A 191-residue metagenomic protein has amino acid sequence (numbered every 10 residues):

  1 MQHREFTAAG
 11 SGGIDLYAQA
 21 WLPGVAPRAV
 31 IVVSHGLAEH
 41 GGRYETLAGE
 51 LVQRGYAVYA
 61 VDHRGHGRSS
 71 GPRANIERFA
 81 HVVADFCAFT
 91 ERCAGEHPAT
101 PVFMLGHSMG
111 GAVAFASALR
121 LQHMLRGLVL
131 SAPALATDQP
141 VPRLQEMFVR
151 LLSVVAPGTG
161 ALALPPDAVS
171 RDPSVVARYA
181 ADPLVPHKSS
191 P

Functional and structural regions predicted by a protein language model:
M1-V25: N-terminal cap/lid segment of alpha/beta-hydrolase-fold proteins
P27-G36: Short beta-strand element of the alpha/beta-hydrolase
L37-G49: The serine-hydrolase catalytic nucleophile loop
A38-G41, G67-H97: Catalytic nucleophile-loop/oxyanion-hole region of alpha/beta-hydrolase and closely related hydrolase-like folds
A48-G71: Conserved alpha/beta-hydrolase
H97-S108: Alpha/beta-hydrolase fold nucleophile elbow
H107-S190: Alpha/beta-hydrolase-fold enzymes
